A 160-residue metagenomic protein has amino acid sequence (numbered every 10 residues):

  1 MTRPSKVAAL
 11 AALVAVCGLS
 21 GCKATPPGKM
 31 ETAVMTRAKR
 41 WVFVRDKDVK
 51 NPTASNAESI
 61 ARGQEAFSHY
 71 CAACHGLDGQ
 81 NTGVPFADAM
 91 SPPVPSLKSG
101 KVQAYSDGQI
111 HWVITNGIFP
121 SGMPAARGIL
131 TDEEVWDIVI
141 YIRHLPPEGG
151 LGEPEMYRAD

Functional and structural regions predicted by a protein language model:
M1-A9: Bacterial N-terminal signal peptides that target proteins for export
G18-G21: C-terminal motif of bacterial Sec signal peptides marking the signal peptidase cleavage site
K23-T25: Bacterial signal peptide processing site
P27, R45, S68, D107 (+1 more regions): Flexible coil segments in periplasmic/lumen-exposed cytochrome c-class electron-transfer proteins
K29-A66, D160: Electrostatic cytochrome c docking/interface patches
P52, S96, G122-A125: Conserved beta-strand positions that form and line the central face of beta-propeller blades
N56-T82, A87, I110, N116: Sequence/structural segment immediately N-terminal to covalent heme-attachment motifs in c-type and related
K101-T115: Short Fe-S-cluster ligation motifs
